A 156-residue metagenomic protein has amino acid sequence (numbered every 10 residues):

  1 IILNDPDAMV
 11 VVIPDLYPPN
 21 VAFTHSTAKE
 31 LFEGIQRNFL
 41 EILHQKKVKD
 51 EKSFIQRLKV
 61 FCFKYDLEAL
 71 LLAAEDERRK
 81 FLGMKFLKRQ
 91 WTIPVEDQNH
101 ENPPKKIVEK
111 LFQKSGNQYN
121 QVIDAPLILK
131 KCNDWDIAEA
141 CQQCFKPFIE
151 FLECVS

Functional and structural regions predicted by a protein language model:
I2-S156: C-terminal accessory helical subdomains adjacent to catalytic cores in phosphodiester- and nucleotide-handling enzymes
